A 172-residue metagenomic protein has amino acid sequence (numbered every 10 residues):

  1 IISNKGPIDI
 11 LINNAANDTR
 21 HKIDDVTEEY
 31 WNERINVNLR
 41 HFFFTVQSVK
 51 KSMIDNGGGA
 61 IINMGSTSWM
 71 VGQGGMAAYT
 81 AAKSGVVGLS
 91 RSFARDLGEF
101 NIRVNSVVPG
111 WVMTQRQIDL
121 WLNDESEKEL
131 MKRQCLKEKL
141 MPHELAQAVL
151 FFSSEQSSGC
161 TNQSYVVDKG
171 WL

Functional and structural regions predicted by a protein language model:
N14-T19, K169-G170: Conserved NAD(P)H cofactor-binding loop of Rossmann-fold oxidoreductase domains
K22-I23, T27-I35, L130: Substrate-binding pocket helix/loop in short-chain dehydrogenase/reductase
V26, G72-T80, S92: Active-site loop-to-helix junction immediately N-terminal to the catalytic Tyr of the SDR YXXXK motif in Rossmann-fold
V46, A82, S90: Active-site helix of classical SDR
V46, G58, K139-V167: C-terminal substrate-recognition "lid" of short-chain dehydrogenase/reductases
K51, R95-E99, S158: Alpha-helical segment proximal to the catalytic Tyr-Lys
S66: Residue(s) in the substrate-gating loop at a strand-loop-helix junction that position the organic substrate next
